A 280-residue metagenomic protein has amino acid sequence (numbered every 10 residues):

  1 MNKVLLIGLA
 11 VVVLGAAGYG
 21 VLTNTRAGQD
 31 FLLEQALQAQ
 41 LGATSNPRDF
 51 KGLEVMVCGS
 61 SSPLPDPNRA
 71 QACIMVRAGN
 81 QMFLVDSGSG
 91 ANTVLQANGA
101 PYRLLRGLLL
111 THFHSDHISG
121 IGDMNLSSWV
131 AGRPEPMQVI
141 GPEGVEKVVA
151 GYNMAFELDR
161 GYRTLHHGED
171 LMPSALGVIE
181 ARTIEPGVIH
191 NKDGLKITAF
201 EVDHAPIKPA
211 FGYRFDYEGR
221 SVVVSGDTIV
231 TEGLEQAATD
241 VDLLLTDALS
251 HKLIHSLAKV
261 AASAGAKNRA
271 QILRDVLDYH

Functional and structural regions predicted by a protein language model:
N2-G18, L22-T23, A27-G28, F211-G212 (+2 more regions): Cap/insert and terminal regions of metallo-dependent hydrolase folds
R26-A100, S174-T239: Core dinuclear metal-dependent hydrolase active-site scaffold
G28-L32, P142-E180, A264: Acidic/polar short surface loop at catalytic or gating sites that assists cofactor/ion binding and chemistry
D66, E135, A150, K208 (+1 more regions): Generic domain-boundary/flexible-linker signal
P67-R69, G120-I121, S256-L257: Short, solvent-exposed loop/turn and secondary-structure capping segments
Q81-M82, S89-I140, D240-L245: Active-site metal-binding motif and surrounding structural segment of the metallo-beta-lactamase
G120, V145-V148, P209-F211: Internal, well-ordered alpha-helical segments in soluble enzyme and binding-protein domains
